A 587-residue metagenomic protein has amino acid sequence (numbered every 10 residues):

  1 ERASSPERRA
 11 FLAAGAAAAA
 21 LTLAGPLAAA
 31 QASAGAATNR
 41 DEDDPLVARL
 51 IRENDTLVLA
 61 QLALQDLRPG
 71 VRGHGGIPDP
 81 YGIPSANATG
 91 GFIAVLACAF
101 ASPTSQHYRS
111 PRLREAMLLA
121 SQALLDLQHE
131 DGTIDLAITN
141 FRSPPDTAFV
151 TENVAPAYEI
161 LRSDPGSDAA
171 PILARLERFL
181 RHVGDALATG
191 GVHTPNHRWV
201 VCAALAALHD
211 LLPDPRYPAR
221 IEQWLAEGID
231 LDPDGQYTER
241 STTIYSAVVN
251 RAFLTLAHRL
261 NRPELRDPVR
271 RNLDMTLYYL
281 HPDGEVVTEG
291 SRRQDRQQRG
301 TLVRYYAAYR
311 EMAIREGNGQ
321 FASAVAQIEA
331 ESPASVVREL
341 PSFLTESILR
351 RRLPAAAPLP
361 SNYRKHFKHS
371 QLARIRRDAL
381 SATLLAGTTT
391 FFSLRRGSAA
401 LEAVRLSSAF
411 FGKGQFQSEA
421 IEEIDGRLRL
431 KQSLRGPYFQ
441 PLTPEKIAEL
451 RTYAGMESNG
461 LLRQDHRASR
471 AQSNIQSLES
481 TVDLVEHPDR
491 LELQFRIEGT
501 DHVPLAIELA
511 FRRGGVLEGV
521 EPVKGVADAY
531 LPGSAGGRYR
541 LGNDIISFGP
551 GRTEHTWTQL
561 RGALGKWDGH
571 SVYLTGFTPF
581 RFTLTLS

Functional and structural regions predicted by a protein language model:
E1-A18: N-terminal secretory signal peptides and thylakoid transit peptides that target proteins across membranes
L23-A28: C-terminal segment of classical bacterial N-terminal signal peptides
A29, G35-G91, P111, E115-L119: Low-complexity, Ser/Thr/Pro/Gly-enriched N-terminal "stalk/linker" regions
R68, R72, D185, S370-L372 (+1 more regions): Short, acidic/polar N-cap/turn motifs at the starts of alpha helices
G75, G132, D234-Q236, G284 (+1 more regions): Detector for glycine-centered tight turns/loop "hinges" at secondary-structure junctions
Y81-R262, R266: Aromatic-lined, polymer-binding surfaces characteristic of secreted/periplasmic polysaccharide-degrading enzymes
P263-G542, S547: Extended polysaccharide-engagement surfaces of secreted carbohydrate-active enzymes
R540-S587: Beta-strand-rich recognition/accessory modules
